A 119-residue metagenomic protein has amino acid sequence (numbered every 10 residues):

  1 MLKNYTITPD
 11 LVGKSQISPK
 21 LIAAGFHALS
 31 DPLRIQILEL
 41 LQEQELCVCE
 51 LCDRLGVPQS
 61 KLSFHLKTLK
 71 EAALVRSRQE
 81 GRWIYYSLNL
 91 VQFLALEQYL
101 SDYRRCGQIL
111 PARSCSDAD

Functional and structural regions predicted by a protein language model:
M1-L21, L90-D119: Amphipathic alpha-helical dimerization/coiled-coil segments that flank or bridge DNA-binding/regulatory modules
K20-S60, E80-F93: N-terminal helix-turn-helix DNA-binding core of bacterial DNA-binding proteins
G25, A72, R82-I84, Q98-D102: Short, structured secondary-structure boundary patches
E45-L46, K70, S101-R104: Residue-level detector of secondary-structure transition/capping positions
D53, K70-E71: Alpha-helical residues within the helix-turn-helix
L66-K67: Short, hydrophobic-biased segments on the C-terminal half of alpha helices that form "recognition helices"
